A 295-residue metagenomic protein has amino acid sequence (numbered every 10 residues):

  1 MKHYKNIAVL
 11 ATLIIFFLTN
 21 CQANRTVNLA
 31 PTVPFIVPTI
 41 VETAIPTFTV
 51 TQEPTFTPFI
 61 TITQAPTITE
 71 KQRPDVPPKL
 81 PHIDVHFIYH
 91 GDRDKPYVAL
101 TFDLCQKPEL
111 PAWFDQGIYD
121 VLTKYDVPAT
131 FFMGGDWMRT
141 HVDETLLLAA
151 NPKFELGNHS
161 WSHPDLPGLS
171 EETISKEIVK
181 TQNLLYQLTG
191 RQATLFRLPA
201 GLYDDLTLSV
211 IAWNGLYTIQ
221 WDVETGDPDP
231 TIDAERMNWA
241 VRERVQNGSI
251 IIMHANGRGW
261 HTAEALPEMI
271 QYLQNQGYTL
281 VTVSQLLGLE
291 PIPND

Functional and structural regions predicted by a protein language model:
M1-A8: Bacterial N-terminal signal peptides that target proteins for export
T12, C21-H82: Ser/Thr-rich, Proline-interspersed low-complexity disordered segments
I68-D165, T173, E177, Q182-L184: Active-site beta->alpha N-cap acidic-glycine motif
L80-R93, W260-D295: C-terminal domain-boundary segment and adjacent tail
Q106-A112, M133-H141, P164-E172, R197-Y203 (+2 more regions): Acidic-and-aromatic substrate-binding clefts and catalytic sites of carbohydrate-active enzymes
D120-F132, E155, E171-D204, S209 (+1 more regions): CE4/NodB-like, metal-dependent polysaccharide N-deacetylase domain that modifies extracellular/periplasmic N-acetylated
Q192, L202, T207-R244, G277-L289: His/Asp/Glu-enriched short active-site or ligand-binding loop at hydrolase and phosphoryl-transfer sites
